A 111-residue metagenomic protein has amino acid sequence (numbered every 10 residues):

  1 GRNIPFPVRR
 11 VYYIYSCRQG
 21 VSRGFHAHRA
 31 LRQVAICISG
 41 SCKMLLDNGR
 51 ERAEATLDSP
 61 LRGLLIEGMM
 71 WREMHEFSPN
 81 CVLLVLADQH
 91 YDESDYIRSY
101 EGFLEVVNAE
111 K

Functional and structural regions predicted by a protein language model:
G1-R62, P79-V82, L86, Y91-K111: Non-catalytic, conserved peripheral segments adjacent to functional cores
P60-L61, I66-M70: Conserved SET/PR-domain catalytic core that frames the SAM/AdoMet-binding pocket
E67, E73-M74, S78, V107: Structured catalytic cores of enzymes that bind and process phosphorylated ligands/cofactors
